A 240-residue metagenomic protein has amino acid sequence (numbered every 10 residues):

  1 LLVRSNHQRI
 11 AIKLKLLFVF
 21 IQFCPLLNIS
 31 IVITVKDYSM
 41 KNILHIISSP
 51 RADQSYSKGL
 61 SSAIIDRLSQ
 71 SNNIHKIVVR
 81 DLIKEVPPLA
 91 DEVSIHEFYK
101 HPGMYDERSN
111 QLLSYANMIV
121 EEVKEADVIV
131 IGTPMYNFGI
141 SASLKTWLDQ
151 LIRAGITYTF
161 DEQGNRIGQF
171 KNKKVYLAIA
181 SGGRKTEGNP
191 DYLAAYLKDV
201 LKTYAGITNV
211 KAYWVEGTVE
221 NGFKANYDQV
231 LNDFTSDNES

Functional and structural regions predicted by a protein language model:
V3, A11, V19, V32-D37: Acidic, Ala/Val/Gly-enriched low-complexity intrinsically disordered segments
K36-T133, F138-T146, Q229-S240: N-terminal beta1-alpha1-beta2 submodule of the flavodoxin-like/Rossmannoid cofactor-binding fold
L44, V78-R80, Y176-A178, K211-Y213: Hydrophobic/aromatic beta-strand patches that form the interior of the parallel beta-sheet core in alpha/beta enzyme
S49-R51, S181-K185, G217-E220: A short, flexible beta-alpha/helix-coil linker loop
R108-A195: Helix-loop-strand module that forms the ligand-binding subsite of alpha/beta enzymes
E187-S240: Glycine-rich phosphate/pyrophosphate-binding loop and the adjoining helix
